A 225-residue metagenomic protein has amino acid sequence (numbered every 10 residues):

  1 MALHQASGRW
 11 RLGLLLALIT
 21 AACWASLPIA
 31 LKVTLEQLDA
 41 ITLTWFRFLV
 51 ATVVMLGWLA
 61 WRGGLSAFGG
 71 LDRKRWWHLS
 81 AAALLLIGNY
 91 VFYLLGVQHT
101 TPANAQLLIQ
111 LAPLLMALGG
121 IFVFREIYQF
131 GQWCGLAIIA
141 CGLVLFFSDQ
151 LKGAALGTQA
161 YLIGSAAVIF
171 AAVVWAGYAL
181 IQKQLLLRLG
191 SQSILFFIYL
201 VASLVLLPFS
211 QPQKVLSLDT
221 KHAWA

Functional and structural regions predicted by a protein language model:
A2-W45, F92, A155-Q184, V205: Glycine-/small-residue-enriched transmembrane alpha-helix faces in small-molecule transporters and effluxers
A17-L18, R73-S80, Y128-A140, R188-F197: Cytoplasmic-side transmembrane-helix entry/capping segments in multi-pass membrane proteins
C23-P28, R62-I109, L145, W224: Specific transmembrane alpha-helical segments of multi-pass solute transporters/efflux pumps, especially DMT/EamA
A25-S26, L49-V53, A140, L200-L204: Small-residue-rich packing faces within the transmembrane alpha-helices of Major Facilitator Superfamily
I29-A40, L65-F68, Q98, F147-Y161 (+1 more regions): Membrane-interface helix termini and inter-helical loops of multi-pass transporters
E36-L43, V91-L111, L187-S193: Structural motif at transmembrane-helix junctions in multi-pass transporters
M55, M116-L118, F122, G153-Q213: Transmembrane alpha-helical segments that form core, pore/gating elements of small-molecule transporters/exporters
M55, S80, L118-G119, Y128-Q150 (+1 more regions): Hydrophobic transmembrane alpha-helices of multi-pass small-molecule transport proteins
